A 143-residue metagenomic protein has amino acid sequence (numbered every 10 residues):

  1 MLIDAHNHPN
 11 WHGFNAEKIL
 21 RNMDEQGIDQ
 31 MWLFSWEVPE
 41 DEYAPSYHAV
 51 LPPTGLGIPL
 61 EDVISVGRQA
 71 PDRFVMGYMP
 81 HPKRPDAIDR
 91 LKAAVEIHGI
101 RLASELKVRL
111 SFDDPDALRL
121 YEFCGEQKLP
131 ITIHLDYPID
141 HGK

Functional and structural regions predicted by a protein language model:
M1-E61, K92: An N-terminally biased module of ancient metal coordination in phosphate/nucleic-acid-related enzymes
S46-K143: Active-site gating/metal-coordination segments in enzymes
